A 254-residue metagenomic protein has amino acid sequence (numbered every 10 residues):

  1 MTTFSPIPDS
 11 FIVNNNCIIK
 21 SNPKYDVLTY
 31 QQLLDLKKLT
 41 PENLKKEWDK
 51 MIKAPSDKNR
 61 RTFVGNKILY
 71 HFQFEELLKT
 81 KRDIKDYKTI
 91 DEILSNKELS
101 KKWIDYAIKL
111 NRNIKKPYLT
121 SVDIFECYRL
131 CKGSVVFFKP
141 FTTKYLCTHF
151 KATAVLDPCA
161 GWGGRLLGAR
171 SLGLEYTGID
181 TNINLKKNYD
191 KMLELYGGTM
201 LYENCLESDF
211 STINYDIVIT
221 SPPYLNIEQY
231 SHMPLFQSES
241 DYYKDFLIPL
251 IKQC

Functional and structural regions predicted by a protein language model:
M1-K67, K79-C254: Class I S-adenosyl-L-methionine-dependent methyltransferase catalytic core
F74-E76: Intrinsic structural disorder/low-complexity segments
